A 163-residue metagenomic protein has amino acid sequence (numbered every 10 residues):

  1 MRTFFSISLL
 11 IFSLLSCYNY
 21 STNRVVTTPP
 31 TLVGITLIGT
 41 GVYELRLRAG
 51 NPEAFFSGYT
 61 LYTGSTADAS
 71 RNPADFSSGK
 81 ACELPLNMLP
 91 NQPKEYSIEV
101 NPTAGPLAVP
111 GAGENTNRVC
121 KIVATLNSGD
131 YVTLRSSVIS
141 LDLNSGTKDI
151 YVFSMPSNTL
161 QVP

Functional and structural regions predicted by a protein language model:
M1-R2, Y18: N-terminal hydrophobic targeting signals that begin at the initiator methionine
R2-S8: Sec-dependent signal peptide recognition, specifically the positively charged N-region followed immediately by
S13-S16: C-terminal motif of bacterial Sec signal peptides marking the signal peptidase cleavage site
Y18-S57, L143-P163: Pro/Thr/Ser/Gly-rich low-complexity, intrinsically disordered linker/stalk tracts
Y43, Y59, D130-V132: Residue-level detector of short, conserved catalytic/binding motifs and their immediate flanks
G50-P93: Solvent-exposed loop/turn segments flanking beta-strands in beta-repeat/beta-sandwich domains
L84-C120: Surface-exposed intrinsically disordered loops and tails
E114-I150: Beta-strand-rich modules
